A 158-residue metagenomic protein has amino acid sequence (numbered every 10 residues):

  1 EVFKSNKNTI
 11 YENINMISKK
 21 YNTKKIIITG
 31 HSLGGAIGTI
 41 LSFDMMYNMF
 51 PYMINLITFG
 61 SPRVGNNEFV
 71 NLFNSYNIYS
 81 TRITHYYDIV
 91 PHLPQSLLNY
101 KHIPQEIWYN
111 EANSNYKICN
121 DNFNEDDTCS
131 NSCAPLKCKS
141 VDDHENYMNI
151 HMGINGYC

Functional and structural regions predicted by a protein language model:
E1-T29, L33-C158: Non-catalytic, mobile gating and regulatory segments of ester bond hydrolases
